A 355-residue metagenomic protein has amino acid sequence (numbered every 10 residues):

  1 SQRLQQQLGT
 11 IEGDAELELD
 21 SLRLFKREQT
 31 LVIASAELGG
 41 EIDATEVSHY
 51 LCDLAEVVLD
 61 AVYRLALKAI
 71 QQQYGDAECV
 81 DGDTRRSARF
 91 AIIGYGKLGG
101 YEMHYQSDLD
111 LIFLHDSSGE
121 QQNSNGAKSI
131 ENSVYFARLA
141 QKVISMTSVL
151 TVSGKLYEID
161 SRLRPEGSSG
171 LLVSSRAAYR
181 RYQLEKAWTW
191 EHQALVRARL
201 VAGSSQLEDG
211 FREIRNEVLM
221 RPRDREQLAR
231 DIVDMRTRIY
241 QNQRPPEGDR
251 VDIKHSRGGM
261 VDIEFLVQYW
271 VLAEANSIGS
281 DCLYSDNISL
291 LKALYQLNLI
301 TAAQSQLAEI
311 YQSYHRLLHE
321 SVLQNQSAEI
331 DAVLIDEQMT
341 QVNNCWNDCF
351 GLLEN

Functional and structural regions predicted by a protein language model:
S1-N355: A nucleotide- and high-energy phosphate-metabolite-utilizing enzyme signature
